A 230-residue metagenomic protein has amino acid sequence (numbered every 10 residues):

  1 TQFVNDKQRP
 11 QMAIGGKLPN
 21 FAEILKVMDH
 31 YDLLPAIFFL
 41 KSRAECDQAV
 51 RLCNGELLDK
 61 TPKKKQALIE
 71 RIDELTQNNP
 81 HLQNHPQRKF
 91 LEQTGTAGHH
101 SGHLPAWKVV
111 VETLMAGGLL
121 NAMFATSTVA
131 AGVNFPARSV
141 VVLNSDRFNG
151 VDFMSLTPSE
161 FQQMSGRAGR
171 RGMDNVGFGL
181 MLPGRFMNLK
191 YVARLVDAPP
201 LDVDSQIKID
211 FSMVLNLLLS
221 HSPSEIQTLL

Functional and structural regions predicted by a protein language model:
Q2-D6, G16, A22-L25, F39-A122 (+1 more regions): Conserved C-terminal RecA-like helicase domain
I14, A36-F39, S101, V151-M154 (+4 more regions): Hydrophobic alpha-helical scaffolding
V27, Y31-L34, L52-K60, E74-N78 (+8 more regions): Conserved, well-folded catalytic cores of nucleic-acid-processing and energy-transducing macromolecular machines
Y31-L34, Q93-G95, A116-L119, N134-P136 (+1 more regions): Short, well-ordered loop/turn elements at secondary-structure boundaries
R43-A44, V129, R147, G169 (+2 more regions): Short, glycine-/Ser/Thr-/acidic-enriched flexible segments
K108-L143, G166: Beta-edge loop/turn motif
F135-P200: Conserved segment of the helicase C-terminal RecA-like domain
M187-L230: Long, largely alpha-helical accessory region at the distal end of helicase-like NTP-driven motors
